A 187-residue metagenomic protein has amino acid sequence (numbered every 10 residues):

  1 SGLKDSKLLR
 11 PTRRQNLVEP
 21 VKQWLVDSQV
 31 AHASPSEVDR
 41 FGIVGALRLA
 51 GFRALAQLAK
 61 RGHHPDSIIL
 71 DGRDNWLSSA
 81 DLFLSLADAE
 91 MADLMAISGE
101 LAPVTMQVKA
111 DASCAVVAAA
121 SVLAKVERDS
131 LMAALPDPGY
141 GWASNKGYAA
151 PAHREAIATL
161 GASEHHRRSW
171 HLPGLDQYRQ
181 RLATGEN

Functional and structural regions predicted by a protein language model:
S1-N187: RNase H-like, Mg2+-dependent phosphodiesterase core, and more generally RNA phosphate-backbone-engaging helix-loop
